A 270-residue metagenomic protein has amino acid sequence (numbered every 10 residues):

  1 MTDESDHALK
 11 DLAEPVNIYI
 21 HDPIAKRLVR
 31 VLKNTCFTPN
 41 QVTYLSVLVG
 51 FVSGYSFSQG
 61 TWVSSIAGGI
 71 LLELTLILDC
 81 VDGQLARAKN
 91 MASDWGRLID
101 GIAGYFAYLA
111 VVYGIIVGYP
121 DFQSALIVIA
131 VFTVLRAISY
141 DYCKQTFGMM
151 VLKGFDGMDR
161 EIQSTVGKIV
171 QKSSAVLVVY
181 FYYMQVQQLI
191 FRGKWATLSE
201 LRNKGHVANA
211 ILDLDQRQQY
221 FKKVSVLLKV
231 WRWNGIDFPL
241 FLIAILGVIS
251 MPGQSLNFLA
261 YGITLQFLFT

Functional and structural regions predicted by a protein language model:
M1-I24, T146-T270: C-terminal membrane-associated helical module and adjoining short loops/tails
R27, V31, C80, Q84 (+2 more regions): Membrane-spanning helices that line or support transport/gating and their immediate boundary helices in channels
L28, L48-G54, A107-G114, F238-L246: Hydrophobic, membrane-inserted alpha-helices
P39-W95, V111-V112, Q123-V131: Membrane-embedded alpha-helical segments that form the functional core of polytopic membrane enzymes, especially those
P39-Y44, I99-Y105, L228-D237: Select subsegments of transmembrane alpha-helices in polytopic membrane proteins, especially boundary-proximal
S58-S65, G118-Q123, G247-N257: Transmembrane helix interruption/hinge and helix-loop junction motifs
A86, N90-A103, M158-Q163: Juxtamembrane helix-capping/reentrant segments at transmembrane boundaries
I116-F147: Alpha-helical transmembrane segments
